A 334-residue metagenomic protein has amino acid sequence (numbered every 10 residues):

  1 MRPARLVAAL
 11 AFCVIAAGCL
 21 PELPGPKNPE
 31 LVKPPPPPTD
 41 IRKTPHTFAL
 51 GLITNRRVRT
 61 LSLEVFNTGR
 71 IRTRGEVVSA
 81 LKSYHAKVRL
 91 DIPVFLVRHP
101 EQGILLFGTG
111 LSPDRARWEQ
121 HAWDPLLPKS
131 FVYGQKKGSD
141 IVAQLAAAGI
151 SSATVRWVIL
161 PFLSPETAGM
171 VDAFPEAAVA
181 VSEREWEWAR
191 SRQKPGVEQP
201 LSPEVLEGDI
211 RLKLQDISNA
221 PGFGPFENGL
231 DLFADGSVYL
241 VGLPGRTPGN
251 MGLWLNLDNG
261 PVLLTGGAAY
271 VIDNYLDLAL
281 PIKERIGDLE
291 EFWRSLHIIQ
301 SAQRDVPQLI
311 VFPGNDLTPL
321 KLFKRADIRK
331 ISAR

Functional and structural regions predicted by a protein language model:
M1-R5: Positively charged n-region of N-terminal signal peptides that target proteins for export
V7-A17: Bacterial N-terminal signal peptides
C19-S139, G260-G266, I298, R304-L309 (+1 more regions): Metallo-beta-lactamase
P21-L23, K129-A143, P248, L255-R334: Cap/insert and terminal regions of metallo-dependent hydrolase folds
L50-G51, Y133-T154, E183-G242, G287-Q308: Metallo-beta-lactamase
V65-F66, K82, K87, P93-H99 (+2 more regions): Core dinuclear metal-dependent hydrolase active-site scaffold
T68, T109-S112, L163, R184 (+3 more regions): Active-site metal-binding loops of divalent metal-dependent hydrolases
I92, Q120-V181: Active-site metal-binding motif and surrounding structural segment of the metallo-beta-lactamase
